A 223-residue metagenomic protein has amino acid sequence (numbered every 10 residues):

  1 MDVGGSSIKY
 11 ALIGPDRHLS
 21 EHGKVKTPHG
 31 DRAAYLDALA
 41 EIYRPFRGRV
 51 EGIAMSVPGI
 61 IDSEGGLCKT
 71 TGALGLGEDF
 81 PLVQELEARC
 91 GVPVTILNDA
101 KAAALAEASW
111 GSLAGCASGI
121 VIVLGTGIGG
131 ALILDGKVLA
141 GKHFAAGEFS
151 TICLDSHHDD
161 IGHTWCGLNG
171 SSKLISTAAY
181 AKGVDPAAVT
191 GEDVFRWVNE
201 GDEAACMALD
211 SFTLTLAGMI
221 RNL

Functional and structural regions predicted by a protein language model:
M1-A54, I61-L67, Q84-V94, A106-S118 (+2 more regions): ATP-binding/phosphotransfer module of carbohydrate and carboxylate kinases, centering on a glycine-rich
D2, A54-P58, V121-G127, A131: Short beta-strand segments
K26-P28, L76, A146-E148: A short acidic/small-residue loop/turn micro-motif
G66-D79: A charged helix-plus-loop insertion that forms the helical arch/lid used to bind and gate nucleic-acid substrates
I96-A100: Short loop/edge segments at beta-strand edges and connector loops that shape dinucleotide/nucleotide cofactor-binding
A103: Active-site environment of divalent metal-dependent phosphoester hydrolases
L134-D135: Short strand-turn-strand beta-turns centered on an Asx-Gly dipeptide
H143: Zn2+-dependent cytidine deaminase-like catalytic core
